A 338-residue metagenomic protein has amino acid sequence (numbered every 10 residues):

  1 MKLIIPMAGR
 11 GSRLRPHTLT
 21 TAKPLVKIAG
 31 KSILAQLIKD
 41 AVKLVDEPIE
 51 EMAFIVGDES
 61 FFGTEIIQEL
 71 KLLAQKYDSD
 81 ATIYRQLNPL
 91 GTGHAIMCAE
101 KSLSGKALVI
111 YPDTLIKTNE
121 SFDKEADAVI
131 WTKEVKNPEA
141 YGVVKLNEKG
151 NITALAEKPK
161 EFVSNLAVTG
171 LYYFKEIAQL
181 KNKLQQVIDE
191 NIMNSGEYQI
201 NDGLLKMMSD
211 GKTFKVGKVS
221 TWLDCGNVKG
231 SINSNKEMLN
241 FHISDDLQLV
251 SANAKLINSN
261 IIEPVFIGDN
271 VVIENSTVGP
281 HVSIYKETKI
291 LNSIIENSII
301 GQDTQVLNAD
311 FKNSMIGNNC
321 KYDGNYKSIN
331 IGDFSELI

Functional and structural regions predicted by a protein language model:
K2-A8, R13, L19, K27 (+4 more regions): Conserved N-terminal catalytic core of the sugar/cofactor nucleotidyltransferase
G9, D113, E134, N227: Active-site glycine-centered loops adjacent to acidic/histidine catalytic or metal-binding residues that shape
T18-T20, V163-V168, V216-K218: Short glycine-enriched loop/turn motifs at secondary-structure junctions
P24, D80-T82, N151, T213-K215: Conserved beta-strand segments of alpha/beta enzyme cores
L25, V144-L146, V216: A structural signal for short hydrophobic beta-strand segments in well-ordered beta-sheet cores
E51-D58, T132, I299, M315: Short internal beta-strands
L115-V187: Conserved core of the sugar-phosphate nucleotidyltransferase
V187-I338: Left-handed beta-helix
